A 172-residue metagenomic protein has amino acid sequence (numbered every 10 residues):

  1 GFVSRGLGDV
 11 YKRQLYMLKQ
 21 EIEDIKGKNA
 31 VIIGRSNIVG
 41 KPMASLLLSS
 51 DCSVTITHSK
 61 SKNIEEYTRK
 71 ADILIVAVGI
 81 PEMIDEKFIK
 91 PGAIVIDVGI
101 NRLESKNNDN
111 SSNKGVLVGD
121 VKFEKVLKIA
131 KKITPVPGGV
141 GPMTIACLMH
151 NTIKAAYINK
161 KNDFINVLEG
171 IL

Functional and structural regions predicted by a protein language model:
G1, I80, V136-G139: Short N-terminal micro-motifs specific to bacterial/archaeal maturation and metal-cluster initiation sites
G1-Y11: Single conserved hydrophobic/aromatic residue that forms the stacking wall/gate of nucleotide- or nucleobase-binding
S4, T55, T68, V76 (+3 more regions): Ser/Thr-centric signal marking residues that sit in or immediately flank functional binding/regulatory motifs
D9-I94, V98, V121: Glycine-rich phosphate/diphosphate-binding loop of Rossmann-like nucleotide-binding domains
E23-G27, K154-F164: Phosphate-handling active-site elements
G99-N159: Rossmann-fold NAD(P)-binding glycine/threonine-rich loop
D163-L172: A short, charged, Gly/Pro-tolerant segment at domain boundaries
